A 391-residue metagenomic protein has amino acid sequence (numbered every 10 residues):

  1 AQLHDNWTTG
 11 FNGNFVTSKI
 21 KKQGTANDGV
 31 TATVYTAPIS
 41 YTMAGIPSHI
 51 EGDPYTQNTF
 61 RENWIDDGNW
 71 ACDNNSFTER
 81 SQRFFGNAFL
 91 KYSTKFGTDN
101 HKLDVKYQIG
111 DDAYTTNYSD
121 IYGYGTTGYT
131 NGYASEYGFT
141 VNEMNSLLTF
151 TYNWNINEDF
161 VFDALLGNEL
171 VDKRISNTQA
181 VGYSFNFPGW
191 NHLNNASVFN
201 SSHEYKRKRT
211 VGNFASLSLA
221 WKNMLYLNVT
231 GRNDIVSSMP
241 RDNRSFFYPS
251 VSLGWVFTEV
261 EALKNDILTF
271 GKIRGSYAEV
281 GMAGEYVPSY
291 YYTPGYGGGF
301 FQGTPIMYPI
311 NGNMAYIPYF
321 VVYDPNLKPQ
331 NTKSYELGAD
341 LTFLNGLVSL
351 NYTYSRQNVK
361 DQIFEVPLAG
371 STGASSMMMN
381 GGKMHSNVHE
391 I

Functional and structural regions predicted by a protein language model:
Q2-W7, N12-T17, Q23-D120, N131-I391: Extracellular/periplasmic, surface-exposed regions of secreted and cell-surface proteins
G125-T127: N-terminal transmembrane signal-anchor/hairpin module of polytopic inner-membrane proteins
